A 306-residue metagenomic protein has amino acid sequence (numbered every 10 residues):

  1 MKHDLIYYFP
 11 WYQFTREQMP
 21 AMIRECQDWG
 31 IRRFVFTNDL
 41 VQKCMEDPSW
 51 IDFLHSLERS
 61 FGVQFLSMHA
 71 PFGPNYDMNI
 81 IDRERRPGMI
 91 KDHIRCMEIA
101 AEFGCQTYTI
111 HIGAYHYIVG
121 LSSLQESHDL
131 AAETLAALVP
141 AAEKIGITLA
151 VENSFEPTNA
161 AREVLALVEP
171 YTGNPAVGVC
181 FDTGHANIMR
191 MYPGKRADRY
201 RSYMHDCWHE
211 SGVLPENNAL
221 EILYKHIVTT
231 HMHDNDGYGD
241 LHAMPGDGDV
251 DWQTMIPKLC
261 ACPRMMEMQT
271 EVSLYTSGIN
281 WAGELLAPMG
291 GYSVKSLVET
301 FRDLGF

Functional and structural regions predicted by a protein language model:
M1-C105, A136, G178, D206-H209 (+1 more regions): N-terminal pre-domain/capping segments
M1-K2, G30-R33, L54-H55, F72-N75 (+4 more regions): Generic detector of short, locally flexible boundary/turn motifs and exposed helical patches
M1-L5, R16-G30, A132, A161-F306: Histidine-acidic metal/acid-base catalytic patches
Y8-Q13, T37-V41, A70-G73, G113-Y115 (+5 more regions): Active-site beta-loop-alpha junctions enriched in small/polar residues
P20, R59-S60, N79-F181, I188 (+1 more regions): Active-site acidic/histidine proton-transfer and metal-coordination neighborhood in alpha/beta enzyme cores
F34-V35, L66-M68, Y108-T109, L149 (+2 more regions): Hydrophobic residues within beta-strands of alpha/beta enzymes
M45-P48, M78-E84, G120-Q125, Y192-P193 (+2 more regions): Short, solvent-exposed loop/turn segments at secondary-structure boundaries
P48-G62, A131-A141, N217-I222, T254-L259: Catalytic-core regions built around general acid/base machinery
